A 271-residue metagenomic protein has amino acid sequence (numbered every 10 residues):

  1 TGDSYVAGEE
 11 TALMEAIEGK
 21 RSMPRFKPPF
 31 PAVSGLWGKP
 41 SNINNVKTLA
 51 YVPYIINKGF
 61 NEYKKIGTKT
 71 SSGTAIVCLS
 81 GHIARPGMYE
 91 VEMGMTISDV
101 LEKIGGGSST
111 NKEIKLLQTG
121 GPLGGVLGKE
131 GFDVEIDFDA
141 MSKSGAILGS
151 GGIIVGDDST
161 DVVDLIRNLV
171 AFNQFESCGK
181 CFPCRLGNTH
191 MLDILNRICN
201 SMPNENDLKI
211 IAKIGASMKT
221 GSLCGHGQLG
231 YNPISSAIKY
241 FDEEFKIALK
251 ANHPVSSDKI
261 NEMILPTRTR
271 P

Functional and structural regions predicted by a protein language model:
T1-M93, G105-G107: Hydrophobic alpha-helical positions that pack around
G8, V100-L101, C181, C224: Buried hydrophobic positions in well-ordered alpha/beta secondary-structure cores of metabolic enzymes
E9-A12, E92, L123-V134, L195 (+2 more regions): Short glycine/threonine-rich loop-to-helix capping motif typified by GTGT followed within a few residues by an Asp-Pro
K27, I136-P271: Ferredoxin-type iron-sulfur electron-transfer modules in oxidoreductases and energy-metabolism complexes
K58, T96, G105-S108, D133-V134 (+1 more regions): Short, solvent-exposed amphipathic alpha-helical segments in soluble enzyme and RNA/protein-processing domains
E92-V100: Short, structural beta-strand-to-alpha-helix junction motif
G107-K112, S201-E205: Secondary-structure transition/capping motifs at alpha-helix termini and the adjoining loop/turn into the next element
S108-K143, K239: Terminal amphipathic helices with adjacent charged low-complexity linkers/tails
